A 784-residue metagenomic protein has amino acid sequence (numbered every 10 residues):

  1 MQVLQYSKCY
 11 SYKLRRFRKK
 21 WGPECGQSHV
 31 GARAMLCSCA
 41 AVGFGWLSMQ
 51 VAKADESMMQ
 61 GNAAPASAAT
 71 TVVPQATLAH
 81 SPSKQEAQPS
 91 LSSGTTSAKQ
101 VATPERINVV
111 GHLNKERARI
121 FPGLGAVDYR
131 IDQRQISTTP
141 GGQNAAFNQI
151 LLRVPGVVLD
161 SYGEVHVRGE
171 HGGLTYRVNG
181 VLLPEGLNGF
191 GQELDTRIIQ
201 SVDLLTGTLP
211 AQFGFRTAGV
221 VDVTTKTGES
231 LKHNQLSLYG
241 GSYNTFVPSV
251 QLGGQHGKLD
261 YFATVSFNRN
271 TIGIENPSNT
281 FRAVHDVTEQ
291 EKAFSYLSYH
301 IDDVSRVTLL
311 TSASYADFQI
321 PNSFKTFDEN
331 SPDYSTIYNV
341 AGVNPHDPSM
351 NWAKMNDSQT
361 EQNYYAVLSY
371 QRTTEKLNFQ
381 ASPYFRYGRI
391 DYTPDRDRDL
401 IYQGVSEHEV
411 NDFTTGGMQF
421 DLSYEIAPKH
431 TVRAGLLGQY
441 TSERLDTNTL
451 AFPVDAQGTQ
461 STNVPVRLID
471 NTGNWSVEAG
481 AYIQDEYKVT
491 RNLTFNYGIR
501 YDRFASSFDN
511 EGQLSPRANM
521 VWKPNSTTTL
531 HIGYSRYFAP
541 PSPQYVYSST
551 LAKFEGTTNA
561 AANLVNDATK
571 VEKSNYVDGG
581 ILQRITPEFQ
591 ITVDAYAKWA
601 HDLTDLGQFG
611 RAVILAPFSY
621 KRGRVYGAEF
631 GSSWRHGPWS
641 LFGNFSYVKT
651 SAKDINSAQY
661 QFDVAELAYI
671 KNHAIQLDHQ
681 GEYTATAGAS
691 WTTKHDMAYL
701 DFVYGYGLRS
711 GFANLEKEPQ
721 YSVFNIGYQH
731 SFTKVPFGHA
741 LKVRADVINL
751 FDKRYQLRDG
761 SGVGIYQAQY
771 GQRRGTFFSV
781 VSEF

Functional and structural regions predicted by a protein language model:
M58-T139, G172: Short, acidic, small-residue-rich periplasmic hinge/interaction motif at the N-terminus of Gram-negative outer-membrane
T96, F147-I150, V165-H166, G189-F190 (+3 more regions): N-terminal periplasmic accessory domains that precede and gate Gram-negative outer-membrane beta-barrel machines
V181-G207, S295: Short acidic/polar hinge/loop motifs at secondary-structure boundaries that mediate gating or recognition
G240-R269, T280-S323, S358-N378, E425-K429 (+1 more regions): Transmembrane beta-barrel wall of Gram-negative outer-membrane proteins
G253, Y299-D302, A316, I532 (+1 more regions): Conserved C-terminal beta-signal and adjacent last beta-strands/turns of outer-membrane beta-barrel proteins
N270, V284, V304-L368, R372 (+1 more regions): Flexible loop and strand-edge segments within Gram-negative outer membrane beta-barrel domains
S369, T373-T374, N378-Y392, K523 (+6 more regions): Membrane-embedded beta-barrel scaffold of Gram-negative outer-membrane proteins
K488-T490, T592-W599, F618-G711, V781: Gram-negative outer-membrane beta-barrel transporters
